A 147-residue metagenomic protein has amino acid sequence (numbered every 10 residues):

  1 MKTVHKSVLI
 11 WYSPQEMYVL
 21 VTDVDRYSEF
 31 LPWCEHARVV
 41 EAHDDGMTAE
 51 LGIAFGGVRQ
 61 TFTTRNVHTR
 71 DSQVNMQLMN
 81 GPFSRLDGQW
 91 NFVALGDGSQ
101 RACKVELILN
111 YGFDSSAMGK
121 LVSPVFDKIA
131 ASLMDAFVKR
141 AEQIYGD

Functional and structural regions predicted by a protein language model:
M1, F30-P32, V58-Q60, F83-R85: Short solvent-exposed loop/turn micro-motifs enriched in small/polar/acidic residues
M1-D45, D147: Hydrophobic ligand-binding cavity/cleft-lining segments
T3-S7, G46-T48, T61-T63, Q73 (+2 more regions): Intrinsic-disorder/low-complexity, polar/charged segments enriched in Ser/Thr/Lys/Arg/Asp/Glu/Gln
K6-V8, A37-R38, F62-V67, D87-A94 (+1 more regions): Hydrophobic/aromatic beta-strand elements that line small-molecule binding cavities or substrate pockets in beta-rich
P14, E41-D45, H68-D71, N91-K104: A short, structured loop/turn motif at beta-sheet edges
D25, F126, A130, M134 (+1 more regions): Short amphipathic alpha-helical signal-transduction/dimerization elements
R38-P82, A136, R140: Glycine-rich portal/gate segments that line the openings of hydrophobic small-molecule binding cavities
Q77-S132: Beta-strand/loop substructures that line and gate deep hydrophobic ligand-binding cavities in soluble
